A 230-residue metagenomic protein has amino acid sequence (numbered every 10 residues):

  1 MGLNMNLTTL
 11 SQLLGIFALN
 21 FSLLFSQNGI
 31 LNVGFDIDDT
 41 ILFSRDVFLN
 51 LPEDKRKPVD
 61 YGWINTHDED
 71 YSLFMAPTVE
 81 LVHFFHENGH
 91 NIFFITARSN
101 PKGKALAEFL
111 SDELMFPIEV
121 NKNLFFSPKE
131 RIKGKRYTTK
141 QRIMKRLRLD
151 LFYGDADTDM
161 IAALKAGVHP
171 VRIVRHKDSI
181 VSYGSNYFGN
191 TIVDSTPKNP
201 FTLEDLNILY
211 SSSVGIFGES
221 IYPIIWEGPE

Functional and structural regions predicted by a protein language model:
M5-I37, R45, K198-E230: Non-catalytic pre-domain segments flanking phosphatase-related domains
G15, H67, F152: Generic anion/oxyanion-binding catalytic loop in active/binding sites
L23, V47-L51, A166, P170: Single-residue recognition of alpha-helix boundary sites
Q27-N28, H86-E87, M144-R148: Flexible, charged surface loops at secondary-structure boundaries
N28-I41, T158-D159, A163-P170: Internal hydrophobic scaffold segments of catalytic domains
L31-R131: Alpha-helical substrate-recognition element adjacent to the catalytic core
S99, G103-E230: C-terminal cap/substrate-recognition subdomain and adjoining C-terminal extension of metal-dependent phosphatase-like
